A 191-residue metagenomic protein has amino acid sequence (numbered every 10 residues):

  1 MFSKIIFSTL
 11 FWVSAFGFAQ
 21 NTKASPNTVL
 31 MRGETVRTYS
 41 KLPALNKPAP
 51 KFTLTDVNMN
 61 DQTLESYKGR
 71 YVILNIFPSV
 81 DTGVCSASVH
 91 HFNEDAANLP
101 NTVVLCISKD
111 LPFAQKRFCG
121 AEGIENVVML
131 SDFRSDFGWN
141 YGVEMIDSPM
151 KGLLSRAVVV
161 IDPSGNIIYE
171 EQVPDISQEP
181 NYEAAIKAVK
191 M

Functional and structural regions predicted by a protein language model:
M1-T55: N-terminal targeting signals for export/organelle localization
A49-P50, I73, S155-A157: Short loop/turn microsegments at loop-to-beta-strand junctions
Q62-F92, V103: Short active-site neighborhood of thiol/selenol oxidoreductases, capturing the structured segment around
V84-V127: Structural microenvironment flanking redox-active thiols in thiol-disulfide oxidoreductases
K116, E122-S155: Short, internal strand/loop/helix patches that form the active-site neighborhood or redox-interaction surface
L154-M191: Thiol-/selenol-based redox modules, centered on thioredoxin-like and closely related oxidoreductase domains
